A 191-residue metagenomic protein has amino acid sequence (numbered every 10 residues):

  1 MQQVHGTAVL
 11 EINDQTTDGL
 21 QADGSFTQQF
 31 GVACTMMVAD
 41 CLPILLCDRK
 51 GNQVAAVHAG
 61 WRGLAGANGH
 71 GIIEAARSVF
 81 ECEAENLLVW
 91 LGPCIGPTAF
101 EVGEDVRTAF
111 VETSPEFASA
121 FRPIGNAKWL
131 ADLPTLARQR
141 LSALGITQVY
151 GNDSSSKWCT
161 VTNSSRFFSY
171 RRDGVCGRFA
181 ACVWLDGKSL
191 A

Functional and structural regions predicted by a protein language model:
M1-A191: Active-site microenvironment for binding and transforming phosphate-containing groups
